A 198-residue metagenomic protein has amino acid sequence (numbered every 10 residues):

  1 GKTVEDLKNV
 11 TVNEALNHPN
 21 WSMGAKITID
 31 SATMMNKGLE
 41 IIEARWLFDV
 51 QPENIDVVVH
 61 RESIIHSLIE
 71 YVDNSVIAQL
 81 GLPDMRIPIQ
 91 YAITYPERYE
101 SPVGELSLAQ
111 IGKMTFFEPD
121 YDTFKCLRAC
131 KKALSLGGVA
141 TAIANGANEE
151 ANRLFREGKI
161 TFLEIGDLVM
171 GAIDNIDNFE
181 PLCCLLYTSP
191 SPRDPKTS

Functional and structural regions predicted by a protein language model:
G1-S189: Catalytic, metal-anchored helix/loop core of enzyme active sites in primary metabolism
Y187-P190, D194-S198: Single conserved hydrophobic/aromatic residue that forms the stacking wall/gate of nucleotide- or nucleobase-binding
